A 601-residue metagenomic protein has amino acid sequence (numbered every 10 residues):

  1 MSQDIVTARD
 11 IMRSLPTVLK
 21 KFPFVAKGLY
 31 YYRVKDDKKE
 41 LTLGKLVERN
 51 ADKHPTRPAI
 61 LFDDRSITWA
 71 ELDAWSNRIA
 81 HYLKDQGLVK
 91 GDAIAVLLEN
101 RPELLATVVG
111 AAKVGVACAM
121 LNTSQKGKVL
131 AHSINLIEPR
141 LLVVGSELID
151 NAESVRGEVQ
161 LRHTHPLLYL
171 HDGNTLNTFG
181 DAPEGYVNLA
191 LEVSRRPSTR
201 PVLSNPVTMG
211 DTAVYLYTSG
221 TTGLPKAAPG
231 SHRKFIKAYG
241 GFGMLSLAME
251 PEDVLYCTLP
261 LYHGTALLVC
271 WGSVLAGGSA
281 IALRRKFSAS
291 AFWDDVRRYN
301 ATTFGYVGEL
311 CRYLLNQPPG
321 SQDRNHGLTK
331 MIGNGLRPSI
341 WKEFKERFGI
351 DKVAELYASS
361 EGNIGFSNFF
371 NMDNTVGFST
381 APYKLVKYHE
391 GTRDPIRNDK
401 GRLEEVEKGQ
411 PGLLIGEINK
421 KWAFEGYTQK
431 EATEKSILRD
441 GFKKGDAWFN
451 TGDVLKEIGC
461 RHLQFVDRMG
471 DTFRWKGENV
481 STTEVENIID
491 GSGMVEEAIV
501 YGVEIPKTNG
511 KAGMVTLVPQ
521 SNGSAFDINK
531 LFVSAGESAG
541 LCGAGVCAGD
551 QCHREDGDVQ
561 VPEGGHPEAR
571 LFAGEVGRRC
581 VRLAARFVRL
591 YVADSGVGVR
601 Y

Functional and structural regions predicted by a protein language model:
S2-L15, D85-Q86, V109, K113-E192 (+2 more regions): Structural core segment of the AMP-binding/adenylate-forming
K35-E40, G44-E48, T56-R101, L105-V109 (+2 more regions): Conserved AMP-binding/adenylate-forming core of the ANL superfamily
P55, D181, S194-Y217, L224 (+1 more regions): Conserved pre-ATP/AMP-binding loop-to-beta segment of ANL
T68-A70, P206, A213-K237: Conserved AMP-binding A3 loop
Q125-H132, L142-V144, F304, A358 (+4 more regions): AMP-binding/adenylate-forming catalytic core of the ANL superfamily
L170, E537-Q560, R579-R600: AMP-binding/adenylate-forming catalytic domain of the ANL superfamily
I236-V254, Y262-T302, Q317: Conserved AMP-binding/adenylation subdomain of ANL enzymes
A276, R298-V307, L315-H389, A423-F424: Gly/Ser/Thr-rich phosphate-binding loop
